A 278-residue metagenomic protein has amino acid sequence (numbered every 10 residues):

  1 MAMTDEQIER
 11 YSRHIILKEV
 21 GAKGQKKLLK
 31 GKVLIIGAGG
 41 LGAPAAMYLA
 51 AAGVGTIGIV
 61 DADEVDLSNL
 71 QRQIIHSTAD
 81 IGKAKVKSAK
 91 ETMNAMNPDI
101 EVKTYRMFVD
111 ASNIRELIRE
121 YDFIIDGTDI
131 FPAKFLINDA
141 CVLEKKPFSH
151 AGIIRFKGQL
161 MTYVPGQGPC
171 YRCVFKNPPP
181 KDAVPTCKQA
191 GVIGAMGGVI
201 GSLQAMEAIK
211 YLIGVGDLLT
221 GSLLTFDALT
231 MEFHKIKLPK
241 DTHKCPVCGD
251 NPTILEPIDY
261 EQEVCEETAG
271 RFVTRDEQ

Functional and structural regions predicted by a protein language model:
M1-Q278: Adenine nucleotide-associated cytosolic modules
